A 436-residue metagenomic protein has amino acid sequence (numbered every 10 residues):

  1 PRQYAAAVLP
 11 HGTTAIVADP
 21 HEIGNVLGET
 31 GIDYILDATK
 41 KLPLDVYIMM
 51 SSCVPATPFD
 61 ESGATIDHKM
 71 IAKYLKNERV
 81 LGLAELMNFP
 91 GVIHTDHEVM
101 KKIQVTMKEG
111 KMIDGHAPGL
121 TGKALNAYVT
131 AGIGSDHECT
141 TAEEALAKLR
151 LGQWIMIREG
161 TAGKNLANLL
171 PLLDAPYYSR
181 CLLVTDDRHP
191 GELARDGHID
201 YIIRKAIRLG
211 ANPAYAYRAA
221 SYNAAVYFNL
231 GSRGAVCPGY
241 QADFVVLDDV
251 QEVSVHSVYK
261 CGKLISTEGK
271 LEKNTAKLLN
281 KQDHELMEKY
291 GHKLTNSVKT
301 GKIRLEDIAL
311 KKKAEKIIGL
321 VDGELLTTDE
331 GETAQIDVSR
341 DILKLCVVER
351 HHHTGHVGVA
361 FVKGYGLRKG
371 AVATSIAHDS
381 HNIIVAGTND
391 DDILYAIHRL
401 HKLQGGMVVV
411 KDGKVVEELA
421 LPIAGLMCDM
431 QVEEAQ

Functional and structural regions predicted by a protein language model:
A5-M112, P176, V416-A420: Divalent-metal coordination cores built from histidine and acidic residues
H11-T14, K41-V46, N77-V80, K108-K111 (+8 more regions): Short coil/turn connectors at secondary-structure junctions
G12, I35, L83, K148 (+5 more regions): Divalent metal-coordination and catalytic microenvironments
P20-I23, S51-C53, N88, P118-G119 (+5 more regions): Short, ordered loop/turn segments at secondary-structure junctions
H21-N25, T57-E61, D114, P118 (+9 more regions): Hydrophobic alpha-helical scaffolding
I48, L183, A386-N389: Residue-level marker for buried hydrophobic side chains located in beta-strands that build the well-ordered beta-sheet
T65-E85, G91-M156, G163-V184, A194-Y215 (+2 more regions): Histidine/acidic residue-rich metal-binding segments in metalloenzymes
A194-G210, A214-Q436: Active-site microenvironment of metallo-dependent hydrolases
